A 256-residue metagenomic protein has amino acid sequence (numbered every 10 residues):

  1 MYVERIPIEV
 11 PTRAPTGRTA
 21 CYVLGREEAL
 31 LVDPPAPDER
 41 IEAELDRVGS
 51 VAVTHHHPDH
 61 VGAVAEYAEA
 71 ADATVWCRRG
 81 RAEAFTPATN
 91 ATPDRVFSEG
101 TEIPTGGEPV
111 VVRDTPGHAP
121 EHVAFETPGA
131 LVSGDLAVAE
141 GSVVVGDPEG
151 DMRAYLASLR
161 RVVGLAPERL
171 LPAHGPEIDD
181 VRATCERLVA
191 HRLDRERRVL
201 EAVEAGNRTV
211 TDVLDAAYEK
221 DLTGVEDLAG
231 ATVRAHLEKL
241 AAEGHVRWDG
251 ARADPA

Functional and structural regions predicted by a protein language model:
M1-E44, V123-A139: Conserved beta-strand hairpin/beta-sheet module of binuclear metal-dependent hydrolase folds, prominently
V10-G17, P34-G107: Active-site HxH/HxHxD metal-binding segment of metal-dependent hydrolases
L24, D33, H55, F97 (+6 more regions): Divalent metal-coordination and catalytic microenvironments
V32, V75-C77, S133-G134, P172: Hydrophobic residues in well-ordered beta-strands that form the structural core
G62, G150, L228: Residue-level signal for the nucleotide or nucleotide-sugar donor/cofactor binding architecture
P109, D114-E196: Metallo-beta-lactamase
C185, V189, L193-E204, R234-E238: Hydrophobic residues on short alpha-helical segments
E204-A256: C-terminal regulatory/interaction regions
